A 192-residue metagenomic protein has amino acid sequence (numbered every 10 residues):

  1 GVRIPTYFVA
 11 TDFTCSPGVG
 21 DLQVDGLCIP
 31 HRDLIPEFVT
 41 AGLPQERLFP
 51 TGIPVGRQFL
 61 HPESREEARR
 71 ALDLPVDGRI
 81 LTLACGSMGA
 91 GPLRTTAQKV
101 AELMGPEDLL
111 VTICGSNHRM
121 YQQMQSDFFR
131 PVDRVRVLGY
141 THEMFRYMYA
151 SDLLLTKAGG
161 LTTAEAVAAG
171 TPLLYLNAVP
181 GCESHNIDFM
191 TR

Functional and structural regions predicted by a protein language model:
V2-D12: Active-site proximal beta-strand in glycosyltransferases
A10, P30-H31, T51-G52, K157-A158 (+1 more regions): Short beta->alpha connector loops at strand-helix junctions that form conserved, small/polar/Pro-enriched
C15-G18, L34-V39, M120-M124, T162 (+1 more regions): Short, glycine/polar-rich helix-capping loops at beta-to-alpha or helix-loop-helix junctions that flank or form
Q23-V24, S151: An anion/phosphate-binding loop that grips the pyrophosphate of nucleotide cofactors and donors
D25-M88, S116-M120: A nucleotide-sugar donor-handling region in carbohydrate enzymes
R65-E67, L72-A150, S184: Donor-nucleotide binding loops and adjacent catalytic segments primarily of GT-B fold Leloir glycosyltransferases
Y149-A158: Acidic donor-binding loop of glycosyltransferase active sites
T163, V167-R192: Catalytic binding pocket for nucleotide-activated donors in carbohydrate/polymer assembly enzymes
